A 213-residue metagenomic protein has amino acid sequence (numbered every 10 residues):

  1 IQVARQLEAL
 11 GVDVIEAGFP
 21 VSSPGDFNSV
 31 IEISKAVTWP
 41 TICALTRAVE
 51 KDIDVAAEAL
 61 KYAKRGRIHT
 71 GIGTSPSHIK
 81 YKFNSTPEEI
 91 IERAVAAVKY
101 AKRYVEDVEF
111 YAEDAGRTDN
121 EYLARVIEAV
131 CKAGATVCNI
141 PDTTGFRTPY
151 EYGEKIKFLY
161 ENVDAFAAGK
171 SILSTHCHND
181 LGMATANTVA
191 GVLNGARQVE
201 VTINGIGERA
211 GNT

Functional and structural regions predicted by a protein language model:
I1-T213: Catalytic cores and adjacent flexible loops of soluble metabolic enzymes that perform enolate/carbanion chemistry on
